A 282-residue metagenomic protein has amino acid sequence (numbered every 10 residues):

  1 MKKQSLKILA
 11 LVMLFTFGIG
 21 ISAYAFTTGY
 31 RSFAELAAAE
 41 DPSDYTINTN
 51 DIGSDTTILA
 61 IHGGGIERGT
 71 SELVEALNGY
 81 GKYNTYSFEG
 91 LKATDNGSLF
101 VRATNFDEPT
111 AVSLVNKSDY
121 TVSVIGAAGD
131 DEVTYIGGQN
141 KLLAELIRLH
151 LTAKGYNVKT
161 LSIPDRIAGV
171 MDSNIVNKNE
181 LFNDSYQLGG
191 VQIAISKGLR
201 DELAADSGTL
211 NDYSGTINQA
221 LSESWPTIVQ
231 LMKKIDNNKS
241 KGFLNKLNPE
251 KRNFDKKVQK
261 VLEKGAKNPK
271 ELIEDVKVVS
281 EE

Functional and structural regions predicted by a protein language model:
M1-K2: N-terminal secretory signal peptides that target proteins for export/translocation
L6-Y24: Sec-dependent N-terminal signal peptides of Gram-positive bacterial secreted proteins and lipoproteins
L9-L14, L199, K264, E271: Enrichment for repetitive, rod-forming helical segments
M13, K159, M171, N177 (+2 more regions): N-terminal non-cleavable signal-anchor helices
F17, E281-E282: Non-Sec secretion/translocation targeting segments of pathogen effectors
Y24-D236, R252: N-terminal catalytic or cofactor-binding beta/alpha core of small enzyme domains
N238-E281: Mature extracytoplasmic/periplasmic regions of secreted or cell-envelope proteins, especially long low-complexity
